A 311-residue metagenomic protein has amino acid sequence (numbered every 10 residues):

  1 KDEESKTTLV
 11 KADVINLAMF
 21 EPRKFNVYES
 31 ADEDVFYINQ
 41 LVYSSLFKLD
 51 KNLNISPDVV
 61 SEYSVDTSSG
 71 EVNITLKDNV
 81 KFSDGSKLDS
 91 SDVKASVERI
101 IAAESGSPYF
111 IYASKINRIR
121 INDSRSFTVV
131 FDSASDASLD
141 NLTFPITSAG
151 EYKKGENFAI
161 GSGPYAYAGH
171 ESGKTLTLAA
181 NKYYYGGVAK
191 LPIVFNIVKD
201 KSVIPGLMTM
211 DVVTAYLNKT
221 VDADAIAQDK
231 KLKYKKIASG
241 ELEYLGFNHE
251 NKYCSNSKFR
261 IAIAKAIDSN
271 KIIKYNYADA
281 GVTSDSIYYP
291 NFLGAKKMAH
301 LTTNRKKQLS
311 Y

Functional and structural regions predicted by a protein language model:
K11-E21, E71-I74, S96, F127 (+3 more regions): Short, well-ordered beta-strand elements
A18-T67, E98, I160: N-terminal lobe/hinge region of extracytoplasmic solute-binding protein
S61-G106, Y253: Aromatic- and charge-enriched surface segment that lines or borders ligand/interaction sites
S64, Y109-Y152, E171: Surface-exposed binding/hinge segments that line and control ligand-binding clefts or catalytic entry sites
S83, V130-I146, A159-K201, A223-E241: Aromatic-rich, solvent-exposed beta-strand/loop patch
G85-S86, K201-V213, Q228-D229, S257: Short helices/loops that flank or line small-molecule/ion binding pockets
E250, C254-L293: Periplasmic-binding protein-like
G281-Y311: Structural transition elements
